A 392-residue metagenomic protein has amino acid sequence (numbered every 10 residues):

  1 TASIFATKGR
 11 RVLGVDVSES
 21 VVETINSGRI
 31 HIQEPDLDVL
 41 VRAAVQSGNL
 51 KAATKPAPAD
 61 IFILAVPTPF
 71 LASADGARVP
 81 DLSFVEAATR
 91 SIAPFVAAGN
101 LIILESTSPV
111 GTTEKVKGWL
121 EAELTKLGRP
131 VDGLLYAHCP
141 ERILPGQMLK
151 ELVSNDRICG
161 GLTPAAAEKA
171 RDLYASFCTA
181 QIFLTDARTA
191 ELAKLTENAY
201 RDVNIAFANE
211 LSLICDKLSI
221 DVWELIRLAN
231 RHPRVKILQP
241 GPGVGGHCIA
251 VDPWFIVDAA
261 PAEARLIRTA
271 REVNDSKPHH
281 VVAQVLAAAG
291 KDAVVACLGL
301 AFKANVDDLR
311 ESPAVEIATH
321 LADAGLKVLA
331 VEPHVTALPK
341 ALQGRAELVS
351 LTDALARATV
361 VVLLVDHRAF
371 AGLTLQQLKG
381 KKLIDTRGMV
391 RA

Functional and structural regions predicted by a protein language model:
T1-A392: Structural/interface elements that position substrates and couple domains in central-metabolism enzymes
